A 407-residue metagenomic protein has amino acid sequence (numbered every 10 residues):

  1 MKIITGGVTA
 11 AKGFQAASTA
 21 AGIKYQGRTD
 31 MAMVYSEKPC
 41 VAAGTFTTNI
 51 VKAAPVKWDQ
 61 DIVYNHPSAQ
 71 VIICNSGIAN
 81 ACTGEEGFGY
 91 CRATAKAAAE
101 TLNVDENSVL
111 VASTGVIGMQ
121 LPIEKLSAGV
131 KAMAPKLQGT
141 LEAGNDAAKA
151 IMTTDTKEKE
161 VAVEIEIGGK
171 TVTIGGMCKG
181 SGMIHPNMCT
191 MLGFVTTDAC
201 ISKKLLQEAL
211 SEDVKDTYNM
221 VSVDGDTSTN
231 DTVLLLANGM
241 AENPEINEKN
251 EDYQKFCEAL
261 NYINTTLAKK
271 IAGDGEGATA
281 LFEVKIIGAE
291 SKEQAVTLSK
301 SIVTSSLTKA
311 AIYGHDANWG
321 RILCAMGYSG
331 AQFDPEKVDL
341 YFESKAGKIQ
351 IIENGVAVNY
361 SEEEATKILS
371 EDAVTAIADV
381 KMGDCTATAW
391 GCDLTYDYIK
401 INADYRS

Functional and structural regions predicted by a protein language model:
M1-N75, A79-G89, A93, A99-S407: A structural signal for small-residue-enriched, beta-sheet-centric alpha/beta enzyme cores and oligomeric scaffold folds
